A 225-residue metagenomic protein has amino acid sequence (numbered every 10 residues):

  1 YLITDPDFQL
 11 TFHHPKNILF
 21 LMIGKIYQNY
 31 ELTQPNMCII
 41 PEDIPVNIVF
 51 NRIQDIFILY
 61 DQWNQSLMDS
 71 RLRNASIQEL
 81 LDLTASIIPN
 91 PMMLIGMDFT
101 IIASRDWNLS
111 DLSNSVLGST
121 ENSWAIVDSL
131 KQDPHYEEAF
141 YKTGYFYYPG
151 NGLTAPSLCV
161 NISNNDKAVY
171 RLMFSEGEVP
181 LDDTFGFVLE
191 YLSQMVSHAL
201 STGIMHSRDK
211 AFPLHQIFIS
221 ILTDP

Functional and structural regions predicted by a protein language model:
Y1-P225: Hydrophobic, helix-rich cores of sensory/ligand-binding and other regulatory modules that couple small-molecule
